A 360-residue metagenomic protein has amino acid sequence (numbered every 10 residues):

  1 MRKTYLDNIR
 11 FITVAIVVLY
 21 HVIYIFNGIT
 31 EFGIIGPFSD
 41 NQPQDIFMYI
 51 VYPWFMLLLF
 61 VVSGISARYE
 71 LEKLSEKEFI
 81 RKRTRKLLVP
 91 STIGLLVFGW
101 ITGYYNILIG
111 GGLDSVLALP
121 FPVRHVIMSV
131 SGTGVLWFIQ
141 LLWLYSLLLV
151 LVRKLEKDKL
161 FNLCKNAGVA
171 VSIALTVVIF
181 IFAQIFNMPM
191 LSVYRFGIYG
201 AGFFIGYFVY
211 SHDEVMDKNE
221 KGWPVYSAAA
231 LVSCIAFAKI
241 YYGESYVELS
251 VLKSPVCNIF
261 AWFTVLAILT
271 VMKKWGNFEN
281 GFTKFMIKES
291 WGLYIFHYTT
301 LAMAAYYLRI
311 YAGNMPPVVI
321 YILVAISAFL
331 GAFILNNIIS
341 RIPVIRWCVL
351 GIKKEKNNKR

Functional and structural regions predicted by a protein language model:
M1-I179, N187-M188, K284, Y311-R360: Membrane-cytosol interface segments of multi-pass membrane proteins, especially ER/Golgi lipid-handling enzymes
I16-L19, L58-F60, G202, V209 (+4 more regions): Hydrophobic residues within membrane-embedded alpha-helical segments of Major Facilitator Superfamily
Q44-L57, I127-L141, F182-G202, K218-E220 (+2 more regions): Interfacial loop-to-helix transition and helix-capping segments at the boundaries of transmembrane helices
M56-A67, W143-R153, V178-D217, N258-W275 (+1 more regions): Specific transmembrane alpha-helix
Y69-L71, K77-E78, V215-K218, K273-K284: Juxtamembrane membrane-water interface segments of multi-pass membrane proteins, especially cytoplasmic-side
G94, L231, A238-I342: Alpha-helical transmembrane segments of multi-pass integral membrane proteins
N162-S172, K218-A229: Membrane-interfacial loop-to-transmembrane alpha-helix junctions, especially the N-terminal start
G202, Y226-C234, W291-H297, K353-N358: Small-residue-rich segments of transmembrane alpha-helices in multi-pass membrane proteins, especially helix faces
